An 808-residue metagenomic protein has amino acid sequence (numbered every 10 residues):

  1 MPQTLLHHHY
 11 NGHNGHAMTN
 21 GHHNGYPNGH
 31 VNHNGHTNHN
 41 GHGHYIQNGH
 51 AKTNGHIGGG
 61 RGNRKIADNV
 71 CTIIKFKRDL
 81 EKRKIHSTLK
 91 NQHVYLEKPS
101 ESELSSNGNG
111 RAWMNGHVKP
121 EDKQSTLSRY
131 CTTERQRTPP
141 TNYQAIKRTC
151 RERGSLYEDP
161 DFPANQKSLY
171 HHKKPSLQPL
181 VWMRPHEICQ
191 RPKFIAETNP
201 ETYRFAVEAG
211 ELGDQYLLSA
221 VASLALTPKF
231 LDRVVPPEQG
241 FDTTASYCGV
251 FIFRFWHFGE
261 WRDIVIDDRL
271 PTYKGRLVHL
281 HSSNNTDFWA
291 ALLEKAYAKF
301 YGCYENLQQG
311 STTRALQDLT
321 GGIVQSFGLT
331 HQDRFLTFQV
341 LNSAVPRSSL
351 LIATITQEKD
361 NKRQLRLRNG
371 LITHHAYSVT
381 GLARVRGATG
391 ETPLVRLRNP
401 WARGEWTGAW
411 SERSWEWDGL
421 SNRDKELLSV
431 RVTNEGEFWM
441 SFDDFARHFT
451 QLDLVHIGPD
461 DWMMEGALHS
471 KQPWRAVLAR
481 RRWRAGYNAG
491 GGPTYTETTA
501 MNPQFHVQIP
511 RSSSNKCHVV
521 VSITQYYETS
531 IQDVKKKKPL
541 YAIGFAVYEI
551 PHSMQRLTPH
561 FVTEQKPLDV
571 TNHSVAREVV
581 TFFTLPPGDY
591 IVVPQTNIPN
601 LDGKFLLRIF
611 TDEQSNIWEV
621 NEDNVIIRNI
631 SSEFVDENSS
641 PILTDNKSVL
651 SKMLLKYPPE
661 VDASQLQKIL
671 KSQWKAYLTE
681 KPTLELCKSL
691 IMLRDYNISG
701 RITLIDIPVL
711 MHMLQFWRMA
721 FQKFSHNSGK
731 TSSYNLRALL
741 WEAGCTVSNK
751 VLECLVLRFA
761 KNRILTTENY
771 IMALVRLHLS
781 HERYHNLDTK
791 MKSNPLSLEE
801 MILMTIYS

Functional and structural regions predicted by a protein language model:
P2-S689, L693-K723, N727-S728, S733-A738 (+3 more regions): Structured alpha-helical subdomains that flank or immediately precede key functional sites
